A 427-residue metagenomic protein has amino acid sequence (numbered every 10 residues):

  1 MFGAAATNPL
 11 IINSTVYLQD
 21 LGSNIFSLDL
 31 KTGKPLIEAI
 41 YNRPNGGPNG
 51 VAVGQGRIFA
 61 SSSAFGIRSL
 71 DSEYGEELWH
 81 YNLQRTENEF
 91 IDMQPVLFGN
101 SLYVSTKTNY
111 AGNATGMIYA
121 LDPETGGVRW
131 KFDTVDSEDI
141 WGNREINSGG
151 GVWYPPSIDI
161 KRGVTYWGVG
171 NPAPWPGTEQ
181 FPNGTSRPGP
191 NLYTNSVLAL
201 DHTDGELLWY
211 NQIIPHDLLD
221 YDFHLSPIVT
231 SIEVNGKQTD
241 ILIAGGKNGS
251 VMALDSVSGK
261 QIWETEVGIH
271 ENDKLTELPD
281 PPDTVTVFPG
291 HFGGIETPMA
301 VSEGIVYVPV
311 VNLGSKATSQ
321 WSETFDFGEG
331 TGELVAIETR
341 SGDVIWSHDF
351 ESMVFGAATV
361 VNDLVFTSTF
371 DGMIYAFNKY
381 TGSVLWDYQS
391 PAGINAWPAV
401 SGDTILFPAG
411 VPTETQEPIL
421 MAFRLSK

Functional and structural regions predicted by a protein language model:
M1-A4, K34-R43, E76-R85, G127-D136 (+8 more regions): Aromatic (tryptophan-biased) beta-strands that constitute blades/sheets of beta-rich domains
F2-N24, P44-I67, F90-I118, E145-S196 (+5 more regions): Repeat-blade elements of multi-bladed beta-propeller folds
D20-Y41: Beta-propeller domains
S27, S69, A120, A199 (+5 more regions): Conserved blade-register residue in beta-propeller folds
G66, D71, D122, W141-G142: Active-site cavity-forming subdomains of large catalytic enzyme subunits
I91, T115-A120, V128-T134, E138-I140 (+1 more regions): Surface-exposed loop and adjacent secondary-structure segments within mature catalytic domains
L192, H202, L208, D220-E277: Acidic, glycine-rich loop-and-beta core segments that form the ion-binding/anion-interacting portion of active sites
